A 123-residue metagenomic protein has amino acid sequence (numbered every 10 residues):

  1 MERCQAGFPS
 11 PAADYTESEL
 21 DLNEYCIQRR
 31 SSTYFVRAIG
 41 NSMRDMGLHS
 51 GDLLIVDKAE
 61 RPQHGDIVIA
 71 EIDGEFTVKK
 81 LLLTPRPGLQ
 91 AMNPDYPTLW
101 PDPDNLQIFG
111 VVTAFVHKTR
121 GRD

Functional and structural regions predicted by a protein language model:
M1-R44, H64, E75-F76, L83-G88 (+3 more regions): Short, positionally conserved secondary-structure boundary motifs
G51-D52, D66: Structural motif
A70, L89-A91: SH3/SH3-like beta-barrel fold
E71, V78: Compact nucleic-acid interaction/catalytic patches
M92-P103: Low-complexity, intrinsically disordered Gly/Pro/Thr-rich segments
